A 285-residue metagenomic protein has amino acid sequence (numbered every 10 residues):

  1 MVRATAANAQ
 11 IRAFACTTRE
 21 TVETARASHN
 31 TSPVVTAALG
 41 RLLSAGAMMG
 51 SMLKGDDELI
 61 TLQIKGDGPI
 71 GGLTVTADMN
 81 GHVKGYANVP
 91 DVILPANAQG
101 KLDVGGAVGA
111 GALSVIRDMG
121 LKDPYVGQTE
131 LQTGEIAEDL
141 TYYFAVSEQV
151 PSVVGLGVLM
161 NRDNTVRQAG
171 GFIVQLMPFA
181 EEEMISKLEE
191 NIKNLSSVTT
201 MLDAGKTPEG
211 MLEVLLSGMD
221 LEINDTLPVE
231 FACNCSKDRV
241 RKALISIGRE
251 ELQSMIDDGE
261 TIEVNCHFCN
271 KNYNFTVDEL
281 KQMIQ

Functional and structural regions predicted by a protein language model:
M1-D225: Interaction interfaces in information-processing and related assembly proteins
K193-Q285: Cys/His-clustered metal-coordination modules, chiefly Zn-binding fingers
